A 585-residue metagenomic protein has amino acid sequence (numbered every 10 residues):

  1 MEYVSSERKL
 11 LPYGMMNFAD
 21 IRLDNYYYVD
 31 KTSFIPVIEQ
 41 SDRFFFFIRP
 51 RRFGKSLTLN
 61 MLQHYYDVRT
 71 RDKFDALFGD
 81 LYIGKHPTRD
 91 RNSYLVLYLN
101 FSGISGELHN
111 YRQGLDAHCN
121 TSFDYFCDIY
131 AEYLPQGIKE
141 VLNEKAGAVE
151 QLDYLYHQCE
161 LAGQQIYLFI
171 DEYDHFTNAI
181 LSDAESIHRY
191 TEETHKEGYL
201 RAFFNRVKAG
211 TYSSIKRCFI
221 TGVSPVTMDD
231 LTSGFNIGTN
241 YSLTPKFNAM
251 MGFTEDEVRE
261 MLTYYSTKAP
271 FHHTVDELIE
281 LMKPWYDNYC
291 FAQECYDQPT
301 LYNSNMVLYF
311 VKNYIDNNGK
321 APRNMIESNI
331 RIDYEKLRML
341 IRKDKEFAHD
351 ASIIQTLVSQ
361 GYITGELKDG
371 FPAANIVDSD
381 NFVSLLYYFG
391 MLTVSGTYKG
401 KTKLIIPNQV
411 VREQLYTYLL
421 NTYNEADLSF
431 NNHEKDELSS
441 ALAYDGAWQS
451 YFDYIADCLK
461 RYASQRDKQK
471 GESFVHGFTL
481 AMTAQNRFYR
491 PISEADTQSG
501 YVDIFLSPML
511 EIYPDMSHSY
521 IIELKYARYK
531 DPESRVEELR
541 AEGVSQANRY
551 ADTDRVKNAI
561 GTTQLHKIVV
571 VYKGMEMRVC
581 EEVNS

Functional and structural regions predicted by a protein language model:
E2-D67, D75-I83: Walker A/P-loop-proximal flanking segment of P-loop NTPase domains
G14, D30, H64-D128: P-loop NTPase motor core
Y154-L161, R189-K216: Substrate-engagement module of ASCE P-loop NTPases
A162-E193: Conserved P-loop NTPase "ATPase switch" module shared by AAA+ and STAND
F169-D171, R201-A202, K216-V223: Structural recognition of the conserved hydrophobic beta-strand(s) that form the central parallel beta-sheet of P-loop
T227-S233, Y241-K312, L357: Amphipathic alpha-helical segments of the small helical/lid subdomains adjacent to P-loop NTPase cores
G238, T300-S545, R549-A551, V579-S585: Extended alpha-helical interface modules used as scaffolds for assembling large macromolecular complexes
R555-S585: Domain-level recognition of nuclease-like catalytic cores that cleave nucleotide substrates
